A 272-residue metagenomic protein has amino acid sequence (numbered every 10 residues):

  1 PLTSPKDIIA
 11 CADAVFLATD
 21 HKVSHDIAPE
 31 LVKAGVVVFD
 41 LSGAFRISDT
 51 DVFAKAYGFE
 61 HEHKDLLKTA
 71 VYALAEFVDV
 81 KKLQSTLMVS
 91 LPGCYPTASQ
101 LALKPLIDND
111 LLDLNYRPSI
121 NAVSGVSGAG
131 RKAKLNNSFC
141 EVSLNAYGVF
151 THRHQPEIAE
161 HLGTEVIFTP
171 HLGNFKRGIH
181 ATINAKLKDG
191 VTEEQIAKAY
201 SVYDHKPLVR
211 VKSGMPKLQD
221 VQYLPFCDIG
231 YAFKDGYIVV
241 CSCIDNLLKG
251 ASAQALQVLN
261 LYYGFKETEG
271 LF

Functional and structural regions predicted by a protein language model:
P1-C140, L144-Y147, A232-K234: N-terminal Rossmann-like NAD(P) cofactor-binding subdomain of oxidoreductases, focused on the glycine-rich
P1-D7, C11, A18, R117-I244 (+1 more regions): C-terminal substrate-binding/catalytic lobe of Rossmann-fold NAD(P)-dependent oxidoreductases
V80-K81, D113, S201, D245 (+1 more regions): Non-catalytic interaction surface on structured domains
L87, K104, E194, A253-Q254: Short alpha-helical basic/polar micro-motif
P92-T97, D245-A253: Short, conserved micro-motifs enriched in small and acidic residues
N121-V123, E267-F272: A short, charged, Gly/Pro-tolerant segment at domain boundaries
S252, L256-T268: Internal hydrophobic alpha-helix adjacent to the cofactor/substrate pocket in enzyme cavities
